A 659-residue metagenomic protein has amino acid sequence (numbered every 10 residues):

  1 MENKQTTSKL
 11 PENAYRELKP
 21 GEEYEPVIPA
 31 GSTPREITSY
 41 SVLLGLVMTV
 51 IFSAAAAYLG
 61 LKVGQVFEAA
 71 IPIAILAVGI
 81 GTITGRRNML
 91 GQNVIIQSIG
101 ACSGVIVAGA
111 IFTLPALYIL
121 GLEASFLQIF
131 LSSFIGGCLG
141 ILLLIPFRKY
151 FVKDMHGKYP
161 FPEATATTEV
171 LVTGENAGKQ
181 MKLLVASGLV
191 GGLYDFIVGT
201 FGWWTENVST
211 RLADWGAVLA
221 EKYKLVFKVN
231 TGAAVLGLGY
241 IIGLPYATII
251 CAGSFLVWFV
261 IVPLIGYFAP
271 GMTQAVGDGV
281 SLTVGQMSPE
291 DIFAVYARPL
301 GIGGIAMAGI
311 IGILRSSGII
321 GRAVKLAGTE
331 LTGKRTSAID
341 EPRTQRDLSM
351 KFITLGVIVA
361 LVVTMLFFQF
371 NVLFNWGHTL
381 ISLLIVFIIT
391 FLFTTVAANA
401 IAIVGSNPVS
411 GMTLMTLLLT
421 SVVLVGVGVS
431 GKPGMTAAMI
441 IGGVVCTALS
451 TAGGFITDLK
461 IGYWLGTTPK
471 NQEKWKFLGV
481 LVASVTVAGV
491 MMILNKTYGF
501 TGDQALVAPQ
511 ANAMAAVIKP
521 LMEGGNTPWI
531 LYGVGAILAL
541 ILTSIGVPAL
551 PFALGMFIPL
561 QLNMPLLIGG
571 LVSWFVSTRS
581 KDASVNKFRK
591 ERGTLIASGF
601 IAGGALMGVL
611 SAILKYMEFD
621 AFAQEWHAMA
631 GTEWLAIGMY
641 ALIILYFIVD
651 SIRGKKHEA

Functional and structural regions predicted by a protein language model:
M1-A659: Alpha-helical multipass membrane-protein architecture
